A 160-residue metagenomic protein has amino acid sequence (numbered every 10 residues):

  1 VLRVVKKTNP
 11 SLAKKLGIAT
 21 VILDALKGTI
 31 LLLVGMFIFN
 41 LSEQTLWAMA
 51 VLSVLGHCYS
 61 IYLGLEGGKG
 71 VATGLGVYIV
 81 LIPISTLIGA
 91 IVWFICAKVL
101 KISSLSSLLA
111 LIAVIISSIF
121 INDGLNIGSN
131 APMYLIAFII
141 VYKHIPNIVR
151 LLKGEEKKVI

Functional and structural regions predicted by a protein language model:
V1-K14, V149-I160: Cytosolic, membrane-interface loops and tails of multi-pass inner-membrane proteins
L2-L12, G35-I38, G56, G70-L100 (+1 more regions): Interfacial segments of multi-pass membrane proteins
K15-I22, L26-I61, I84-S85, W93-F94 (+2 more regions): Nucleotide and nucleotide-moiety/phosphate-recognizing core
L55-C58, K98, I115, L135-H144: Alpha-helical transmembrane segments and their membrane-interface exit regions
S60-Y62, S85, I102-S106, S118-L125 (+1 more regions): Juxtamembrane membrane-interface segments at transmembrane alpha-helix termini
Y62-L75, I102-A110: Short, non-helical or kinked segments that cap or interrupt transmembrane helices
L87, S103-L111, G124-I136: Loop-to-transmembrane alpha-helix initiation sites
I127-I160: C-terminal membrane-associated helical module and adjoining short loops/tails
